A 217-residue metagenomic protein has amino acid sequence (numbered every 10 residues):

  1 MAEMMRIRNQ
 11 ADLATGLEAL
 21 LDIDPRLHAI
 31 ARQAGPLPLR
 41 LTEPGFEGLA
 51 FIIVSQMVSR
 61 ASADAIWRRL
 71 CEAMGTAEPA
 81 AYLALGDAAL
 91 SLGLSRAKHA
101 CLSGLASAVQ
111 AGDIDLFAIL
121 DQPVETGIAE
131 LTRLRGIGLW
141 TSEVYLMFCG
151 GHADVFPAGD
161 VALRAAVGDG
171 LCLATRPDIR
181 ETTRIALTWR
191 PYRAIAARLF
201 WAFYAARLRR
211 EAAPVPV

Functional and structural regions predicted by a protein language model:
M1-L37, E125, L139-V217: C-terminal accessory module of base-excision DNA glycosylases/AP lyases that mediates lesion recognition and DNA
I7, R26, I30, V58-R135 (+1 more regions): Alpha-helical ds-nucleic-acid-binding substructure associated with the helix-hairpin-helix region of base-excision DNA
T15, L21-I52, M57, A61-G75: A positional/architectural concept
L39-E47, L92-A97, A186-A194: Structural motif
G48-I53, L85-A88, T126-E130, A162 (+2 more regions): A general alpha-helix detector
L49-V54, L102-A106, Y145-L146, A196-F200: Short alpha-helical scaffolding segments that buttress acidic/His motifs in well-ordered protein cores
V54, D87, Q110, I114 (+2 more regions): A broad detector of the eukaryotic-type serine/threonine protein kinase catalytic domain
